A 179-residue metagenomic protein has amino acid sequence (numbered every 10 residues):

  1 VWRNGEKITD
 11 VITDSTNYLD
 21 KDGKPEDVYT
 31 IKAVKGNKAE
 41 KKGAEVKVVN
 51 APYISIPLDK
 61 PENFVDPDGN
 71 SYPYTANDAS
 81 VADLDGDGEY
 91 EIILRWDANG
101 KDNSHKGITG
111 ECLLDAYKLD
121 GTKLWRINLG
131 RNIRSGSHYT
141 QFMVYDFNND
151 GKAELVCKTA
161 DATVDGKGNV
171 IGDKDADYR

Functional and structural regions predicted by a protein language model:
E6, D10-R179: Beta-propeller-forming repeat regions
